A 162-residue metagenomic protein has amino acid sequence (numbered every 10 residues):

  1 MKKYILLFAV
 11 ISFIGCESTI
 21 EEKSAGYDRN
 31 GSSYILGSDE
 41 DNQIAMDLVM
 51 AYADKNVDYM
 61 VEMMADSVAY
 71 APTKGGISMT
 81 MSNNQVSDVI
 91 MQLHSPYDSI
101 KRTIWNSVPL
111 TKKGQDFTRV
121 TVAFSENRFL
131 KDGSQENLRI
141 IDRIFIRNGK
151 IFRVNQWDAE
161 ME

Functional and structural regions predicted by a protein language model:
Y4-F13: Sec-dependent N-terminal signal peptides
C16-D54, D58, E62: Short, low-complexity N-terminal intrinsically disordered segments enriched in polar/charged residues
E22, N137-E162: Short beta-strand edge/turn micro-motifs at domain boundaries
G31, A69-M81: A short gly/proline-enriched turn/hairpin at secondary-structure junctions
S32-S33, D132-L138: A short acidic/glycine-rich loop-to-helix N-cap element
L48, M60-V61, V68, V86 (+3 more regions): Hydrophobic pocket/interface hotspot
M50-V57, A65-A69, M91-D98: Sec-exported extracytoplasmic/periplasmic mature domains
S87-D132: Surface-exposed, charged secondary-structure patches
